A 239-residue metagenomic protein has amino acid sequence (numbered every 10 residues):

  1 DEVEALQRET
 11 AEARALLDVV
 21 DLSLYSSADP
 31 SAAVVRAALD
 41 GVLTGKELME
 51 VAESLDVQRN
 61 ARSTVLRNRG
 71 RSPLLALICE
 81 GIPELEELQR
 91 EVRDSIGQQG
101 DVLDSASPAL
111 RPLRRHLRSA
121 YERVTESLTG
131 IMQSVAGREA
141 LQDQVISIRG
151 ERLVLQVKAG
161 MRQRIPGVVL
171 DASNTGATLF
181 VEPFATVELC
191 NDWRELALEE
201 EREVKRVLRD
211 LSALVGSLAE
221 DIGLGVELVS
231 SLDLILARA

Functional and structural regions predicted by a protein language model:
D1-H116, L218-A239: Conserved amphipathic alpha-helical "coupling/scaffold" segments that transmit conformational changes between domains
E2, A106-A109, L113, A185 (+4 more regions): Surface positions of alpha-helical coiled-coils, especially the charged/polar e/g heptad sites that form inter-helical
D18-D21, L66, L128, M132-V135 (+4 more regions): Coiled-coil heptad-register positions
P73-I82, F180-V181, L189-N191, D210-L214: Long amphipathic alpha-helical coiled-coil segments
E84-G97, C190-R209: Extended, charged coiled-coil "arm/hinge" scaffolds of SMC/Rad50-like chromosome-maintenance ATPases and other large
R111-R162: Extended, Lys/Arg-enriched charged tracts that mediate electrostatic binding to polyanionic substrates
Q144-V145, R149-P183, C190: SMC-family hinge/dimerization module
A197-S231: Non-transmembrane, heptad-repeat alpha-helical coiled-coil rod segments that act as dimerization/spacing scaffolds
